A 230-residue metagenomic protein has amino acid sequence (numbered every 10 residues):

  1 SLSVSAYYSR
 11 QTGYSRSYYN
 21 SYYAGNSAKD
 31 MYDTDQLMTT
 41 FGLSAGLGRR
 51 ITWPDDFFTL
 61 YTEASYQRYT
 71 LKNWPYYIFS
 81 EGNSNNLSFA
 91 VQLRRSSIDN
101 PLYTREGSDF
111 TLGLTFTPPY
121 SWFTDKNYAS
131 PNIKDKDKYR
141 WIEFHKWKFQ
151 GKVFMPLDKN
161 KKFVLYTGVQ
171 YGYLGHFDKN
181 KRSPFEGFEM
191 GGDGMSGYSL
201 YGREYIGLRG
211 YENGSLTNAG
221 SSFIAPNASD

Functional and structural regions predicted by a protein language model:
S1-Y103, S221: Gram-negative/organellar outer-membrane beta-barrel architecture
K72-D230: C-terminal outer-membrane beta-barrel translocator/porin domains of Gram-negative envelope proteins and their
